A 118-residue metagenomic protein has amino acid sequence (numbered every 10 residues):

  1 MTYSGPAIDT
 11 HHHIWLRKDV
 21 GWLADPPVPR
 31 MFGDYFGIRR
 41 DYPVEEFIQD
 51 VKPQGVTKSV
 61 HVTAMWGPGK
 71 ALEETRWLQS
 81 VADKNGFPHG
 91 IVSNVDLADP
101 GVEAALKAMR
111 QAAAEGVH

Functional and structural regions predicted by a protein language model:
M1-Q79: An N-terminally biased module of ancient metal coordination in phosphate/nucleic-acid-related enzymes
G69-H118: Active-site gating/metal-coordination segments in enzymes
